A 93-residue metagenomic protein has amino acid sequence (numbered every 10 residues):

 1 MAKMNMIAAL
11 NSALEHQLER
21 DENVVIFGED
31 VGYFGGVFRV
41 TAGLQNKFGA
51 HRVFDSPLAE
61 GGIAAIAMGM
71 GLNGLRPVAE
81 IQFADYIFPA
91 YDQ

Functional and structural regions predicted by a protein language model:
M1-Q93: Thiamine diphosphate
